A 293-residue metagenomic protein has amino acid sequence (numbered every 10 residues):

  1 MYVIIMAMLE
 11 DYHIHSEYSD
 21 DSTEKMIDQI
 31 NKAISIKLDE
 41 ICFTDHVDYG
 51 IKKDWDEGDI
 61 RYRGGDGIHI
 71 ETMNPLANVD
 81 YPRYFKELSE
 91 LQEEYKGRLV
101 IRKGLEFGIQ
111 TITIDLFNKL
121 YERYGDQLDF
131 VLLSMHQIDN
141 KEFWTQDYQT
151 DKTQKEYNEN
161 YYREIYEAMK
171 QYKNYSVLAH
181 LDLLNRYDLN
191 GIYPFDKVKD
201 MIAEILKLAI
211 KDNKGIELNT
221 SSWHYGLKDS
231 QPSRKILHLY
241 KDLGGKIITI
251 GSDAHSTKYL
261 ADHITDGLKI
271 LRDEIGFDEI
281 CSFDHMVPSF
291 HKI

Functional and structural regions predicted by a protein language model:
Y2-S16, M26-Q29, M169-K170, L178 (+1 more regions): Charged catalytic cores and adjacent phosphate/nucleic-acid-binding surfaces used for phosphate/nucleic-acid chemistry
Y2-T111, Y187, P194-D196, T220 (+2 more regions): An N-terminally biased module of ancient metal coordination in phosphate/nucleic-acid-related enzymes
D39-E40, T44, D129, S176 (+2 more regions): Short acidic/polar active-site loop segments enriched in Thr and Asp
I41, I101-K103, V131, I216 (+1 more regions): Hydrophobic/aromatic residues located in beta-strands of well-ordered beta-sheets within soluble catalytic
D45-H46, M135, D182, D284: Residues that line or immediately flank small-molecule/substrate-binding pockets and catalytic motifs
K52-K53, E142-F143, L227-K228, L260: Short glycine-/acidic-enriched loop or helix-start segments at secondary-structure transitions that form or flank
W55-K211: Extended substrate/RNA-proximal surfaces in nucleic-acid metabolism proteins
